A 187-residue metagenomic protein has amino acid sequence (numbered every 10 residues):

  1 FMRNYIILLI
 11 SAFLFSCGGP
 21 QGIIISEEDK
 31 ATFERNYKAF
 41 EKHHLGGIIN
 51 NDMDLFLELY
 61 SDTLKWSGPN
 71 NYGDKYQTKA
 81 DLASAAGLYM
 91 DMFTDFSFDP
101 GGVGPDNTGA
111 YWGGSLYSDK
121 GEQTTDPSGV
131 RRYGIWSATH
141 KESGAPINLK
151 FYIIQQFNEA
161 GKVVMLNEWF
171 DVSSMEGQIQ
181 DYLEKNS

Functional and structural regions predicted by a protein language model:
M2-Y5: Positively charged n-region of N-terminal signal peptides that target proteins for export
I7-I10: Sec-dependent N-terminal signal peptides
F13-S16: C-terminal motif of bacterial Sec signal peptides marking the signal peptidase cleavage site
G18-S187: C-terminal and inter-domain tail/linker signature
